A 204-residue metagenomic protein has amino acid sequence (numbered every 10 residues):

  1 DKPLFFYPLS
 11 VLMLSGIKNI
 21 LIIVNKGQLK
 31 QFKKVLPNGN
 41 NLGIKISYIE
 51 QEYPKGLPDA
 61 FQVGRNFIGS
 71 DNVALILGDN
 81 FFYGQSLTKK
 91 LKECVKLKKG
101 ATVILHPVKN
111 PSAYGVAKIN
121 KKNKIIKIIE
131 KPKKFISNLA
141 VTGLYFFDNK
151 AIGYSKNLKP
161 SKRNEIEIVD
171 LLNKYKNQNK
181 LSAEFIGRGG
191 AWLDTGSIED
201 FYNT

Functional and structural regions predicted by a protein language model:
K2-L91, K96, S197: Conserved N-terminal catalytic core of the sugar/cofactor nucleotidyltransferase
I22, L75-I76, A101-I104, A183: Structural beta-sheet core signal
P37-G43, K118-I119, K174-K176: Short, conserved catalytic or adaptor-binding loops enriched in Gly and charged residues
I49-Q51, I104, E184-I186: Conserved beta-strand termini and adjacent loop/short-helix elements that scaffold enzyme active sites in alpha/beta
P54-L57, N110-P111, K134, A191-W192: A short acidic, often aromatic-flanked loop/helix-cap motif at beta-alpha or helix-coil junctions that lines enzyme
A74, T88, K92-V95, K124-T204: Catalytic-core segments of class I nucleotidyltransferases/pyrophosphorylases that form NMP-activated intermediates
D79-F82, L87, P107-N110, K122-N123 (+1 more regions): Short acidic/polar capping segments at secondary-structure boundaries
A101-V116: Short beta-strand-to-loop element that shapes/binds the nucleotide-sugar donor at the catalytic cleft/hinge
